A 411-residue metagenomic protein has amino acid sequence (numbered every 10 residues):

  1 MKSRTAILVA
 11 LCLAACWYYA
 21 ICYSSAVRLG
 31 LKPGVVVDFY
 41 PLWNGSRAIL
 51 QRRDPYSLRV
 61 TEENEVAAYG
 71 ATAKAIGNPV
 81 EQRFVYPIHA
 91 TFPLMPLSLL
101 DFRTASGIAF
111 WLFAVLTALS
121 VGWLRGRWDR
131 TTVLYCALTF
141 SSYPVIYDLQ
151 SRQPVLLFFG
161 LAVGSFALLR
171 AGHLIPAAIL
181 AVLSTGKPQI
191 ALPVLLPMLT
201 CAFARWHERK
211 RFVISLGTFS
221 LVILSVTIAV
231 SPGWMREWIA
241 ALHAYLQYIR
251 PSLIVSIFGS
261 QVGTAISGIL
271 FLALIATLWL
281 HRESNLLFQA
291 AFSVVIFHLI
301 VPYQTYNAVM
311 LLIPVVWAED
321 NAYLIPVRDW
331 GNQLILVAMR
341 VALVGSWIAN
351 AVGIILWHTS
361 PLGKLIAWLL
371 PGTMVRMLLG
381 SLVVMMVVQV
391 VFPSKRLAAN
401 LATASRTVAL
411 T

Functional and structural regions predicted by a protein language model:
M1-R170, L174-I175, M198-L312, E319-N321 (+4 more regions): Primarily membrane-embedded glycan-assembly and transfer machineries that use lipid-linked glycans
I7-C12, G217-L221, P326-N350, L382-M385: Signature aromatic-anchored transmembrane alpha helix within multi-pass, membrane-resident enzymes that catalyze glycan
F92, F140, S184, M310-L311 (+2 more regions): Hydrophobic alpha-helical transmembrane segments of integral membrane proteins, especially lipid-exposed positions
S120, G126, K187, P326-V327: Short, surface-exposed, polar/charged, turn-prone segments marking secondary-structure boundaries
F158, L192-V194, I214, G345 (+1 more regions): Intrinsically disordered, low-complexity segments enriched in polar/charged small residues
L180-M198, I300-N307: Transmembrane helices and adjacent periplasmic/lumenal helix-loop junctions of polyprenol-phosphate-dependent
A181-V182, S260, M339-L343: Noncatalytic linker/hinge segments flanking ATPase motor cores
V384-L397: Membrane-water interface at the C-terminal end of transmembrane alpha helices
